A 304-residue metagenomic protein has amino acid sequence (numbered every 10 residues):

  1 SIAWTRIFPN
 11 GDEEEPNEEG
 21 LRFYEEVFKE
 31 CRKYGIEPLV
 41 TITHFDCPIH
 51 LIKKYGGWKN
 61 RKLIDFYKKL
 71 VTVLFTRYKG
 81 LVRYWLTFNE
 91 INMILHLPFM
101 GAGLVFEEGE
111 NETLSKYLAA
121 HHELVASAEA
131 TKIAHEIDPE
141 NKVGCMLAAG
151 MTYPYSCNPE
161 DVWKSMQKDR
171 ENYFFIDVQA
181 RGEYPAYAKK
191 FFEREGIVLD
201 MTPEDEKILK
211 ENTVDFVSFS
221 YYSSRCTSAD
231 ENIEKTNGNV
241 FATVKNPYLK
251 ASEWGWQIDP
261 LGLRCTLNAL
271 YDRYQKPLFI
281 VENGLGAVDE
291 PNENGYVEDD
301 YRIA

Functional and structural regions predicted by a protein language model:
S1-G20, Y24: Active-site-adjacent substrate/metal-binding segments within catalytic domains of carbohydrate-active enzymes
N10-G11, R22-A304: Active-site region of glycoside hydrolase catalytic domains
